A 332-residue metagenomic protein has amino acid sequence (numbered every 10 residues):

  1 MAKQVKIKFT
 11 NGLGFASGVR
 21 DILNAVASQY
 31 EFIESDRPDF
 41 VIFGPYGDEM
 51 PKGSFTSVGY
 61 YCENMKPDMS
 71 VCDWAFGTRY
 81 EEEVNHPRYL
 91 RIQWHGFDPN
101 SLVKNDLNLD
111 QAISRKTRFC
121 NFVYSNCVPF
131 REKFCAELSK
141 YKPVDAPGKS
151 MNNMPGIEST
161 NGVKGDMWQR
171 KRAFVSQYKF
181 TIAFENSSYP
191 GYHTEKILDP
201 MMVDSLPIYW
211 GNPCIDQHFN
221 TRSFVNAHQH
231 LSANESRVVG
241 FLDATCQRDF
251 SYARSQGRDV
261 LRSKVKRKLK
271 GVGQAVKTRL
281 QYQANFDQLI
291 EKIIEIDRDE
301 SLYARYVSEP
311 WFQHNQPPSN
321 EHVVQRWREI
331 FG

Functional and structural regions predicted by a protein language model:
A2-G53, G59, D68-V144, P155-W168 (+2 more regions): Pol beta-like nucleotidyltransferase catalytic core
E63-N64: Surface-exposed short loop/turn segments
P147: Residues that scaffold, gate, or flank divalent-cation-dependent active/transport sites
